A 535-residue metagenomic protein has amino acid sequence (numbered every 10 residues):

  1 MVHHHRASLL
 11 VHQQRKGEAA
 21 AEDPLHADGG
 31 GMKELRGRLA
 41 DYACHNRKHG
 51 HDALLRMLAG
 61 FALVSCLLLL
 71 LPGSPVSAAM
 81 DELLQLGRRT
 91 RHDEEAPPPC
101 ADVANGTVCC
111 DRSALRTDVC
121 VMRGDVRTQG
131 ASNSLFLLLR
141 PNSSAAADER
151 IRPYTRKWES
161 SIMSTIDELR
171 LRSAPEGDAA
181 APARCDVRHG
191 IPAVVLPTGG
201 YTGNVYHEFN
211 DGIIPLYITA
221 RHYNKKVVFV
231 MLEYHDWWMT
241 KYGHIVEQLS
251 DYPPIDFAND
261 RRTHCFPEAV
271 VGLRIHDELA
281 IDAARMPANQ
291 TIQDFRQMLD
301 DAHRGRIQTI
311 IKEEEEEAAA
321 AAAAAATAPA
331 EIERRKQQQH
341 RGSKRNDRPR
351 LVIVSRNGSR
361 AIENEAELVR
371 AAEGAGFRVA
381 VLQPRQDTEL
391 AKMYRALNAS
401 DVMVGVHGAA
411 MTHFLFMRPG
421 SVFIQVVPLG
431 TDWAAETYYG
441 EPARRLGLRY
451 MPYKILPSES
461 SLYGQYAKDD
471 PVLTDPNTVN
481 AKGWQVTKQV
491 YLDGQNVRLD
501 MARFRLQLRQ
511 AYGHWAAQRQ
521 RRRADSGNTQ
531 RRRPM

Functional and structural regions predicted by a protein language model:
V2-M535: The feature primarily captures lumenal catalytic ectodomains of type II secretory-pathway glycosyltransferases
